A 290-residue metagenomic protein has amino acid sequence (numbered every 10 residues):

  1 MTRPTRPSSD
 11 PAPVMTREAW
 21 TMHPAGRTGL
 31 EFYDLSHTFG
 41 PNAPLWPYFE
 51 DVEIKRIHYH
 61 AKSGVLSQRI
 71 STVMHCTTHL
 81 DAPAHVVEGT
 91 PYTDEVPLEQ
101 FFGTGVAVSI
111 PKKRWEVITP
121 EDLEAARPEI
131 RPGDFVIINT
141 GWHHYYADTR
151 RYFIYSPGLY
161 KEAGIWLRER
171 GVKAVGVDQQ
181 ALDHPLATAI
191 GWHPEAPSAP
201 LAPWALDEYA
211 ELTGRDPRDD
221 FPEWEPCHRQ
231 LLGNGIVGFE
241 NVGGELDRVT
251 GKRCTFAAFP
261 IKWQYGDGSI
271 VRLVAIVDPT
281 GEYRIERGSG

Functional and structural regions predicted by a protein language model:
T2-G290: Active-/binding-site microenvironments in catalytic and ligand-binding cores
